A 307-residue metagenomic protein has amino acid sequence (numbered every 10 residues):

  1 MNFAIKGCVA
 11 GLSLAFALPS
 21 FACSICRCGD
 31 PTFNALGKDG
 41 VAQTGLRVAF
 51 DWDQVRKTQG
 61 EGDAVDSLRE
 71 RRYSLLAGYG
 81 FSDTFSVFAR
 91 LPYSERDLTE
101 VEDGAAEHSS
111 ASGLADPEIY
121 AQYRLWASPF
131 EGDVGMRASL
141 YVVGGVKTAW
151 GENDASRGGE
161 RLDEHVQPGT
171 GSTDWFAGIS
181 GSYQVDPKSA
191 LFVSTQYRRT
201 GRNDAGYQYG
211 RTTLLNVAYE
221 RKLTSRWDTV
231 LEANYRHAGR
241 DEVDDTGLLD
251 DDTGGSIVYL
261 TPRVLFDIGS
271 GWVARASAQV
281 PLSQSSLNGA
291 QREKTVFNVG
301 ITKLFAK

Functional and structural regions predicted by a protein language model:
P19-K57, A64, Y123, A127-Y141 (+2 more regions): Outer-membrane beta-barrel biogenesis signature
T44-V48, V87-A89, I119, A138-G144 (+6 more regions): Transmembrane beta-strands of outer-membrane beta-barrel proteins
L46-V48, L75-Y79, A89, I119-Y123 (+5 more regions): Residues on the lipid-exposed face of transmembrane beta-strands in outer-membrane beta-barrel proteins
V48-R56, L91-D97, L125, V146-E152 (+4 more regions): Transmembrane beta-strands of outer-membrane beta-barrel pores
V55-E61, Y207-K307: Outer membrane beta-barrel transmembrane domains
R69-Y73, S112-I119, A138, G158 (+4 more regions): Residues that define the transmembrane beta-barrel architecture of outer-membrane proteins
T84-A89, S128-E131, K188-L191, R226-T229 (+2 more regions): Repeated loop/turn-to-beta-strand initiation elements of outer-membrane beta-barrel proteins
L98-Q196, G201, Q208: Outer-membrane pore/translocation modules
